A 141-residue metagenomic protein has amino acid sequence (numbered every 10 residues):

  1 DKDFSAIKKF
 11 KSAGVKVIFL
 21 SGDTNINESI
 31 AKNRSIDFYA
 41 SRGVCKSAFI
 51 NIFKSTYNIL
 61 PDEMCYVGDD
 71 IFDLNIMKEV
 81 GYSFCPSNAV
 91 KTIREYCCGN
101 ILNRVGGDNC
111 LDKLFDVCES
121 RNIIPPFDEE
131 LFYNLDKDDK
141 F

Functional and structural regions predicted by a protein language model:
D1-A13, S21: A positional/architectural concept
K11-K16, T24-F141: C-terminal cap/substrate-recognition subdomain and adjoining C-terminal extension of metal-dependent phosphatase-like
